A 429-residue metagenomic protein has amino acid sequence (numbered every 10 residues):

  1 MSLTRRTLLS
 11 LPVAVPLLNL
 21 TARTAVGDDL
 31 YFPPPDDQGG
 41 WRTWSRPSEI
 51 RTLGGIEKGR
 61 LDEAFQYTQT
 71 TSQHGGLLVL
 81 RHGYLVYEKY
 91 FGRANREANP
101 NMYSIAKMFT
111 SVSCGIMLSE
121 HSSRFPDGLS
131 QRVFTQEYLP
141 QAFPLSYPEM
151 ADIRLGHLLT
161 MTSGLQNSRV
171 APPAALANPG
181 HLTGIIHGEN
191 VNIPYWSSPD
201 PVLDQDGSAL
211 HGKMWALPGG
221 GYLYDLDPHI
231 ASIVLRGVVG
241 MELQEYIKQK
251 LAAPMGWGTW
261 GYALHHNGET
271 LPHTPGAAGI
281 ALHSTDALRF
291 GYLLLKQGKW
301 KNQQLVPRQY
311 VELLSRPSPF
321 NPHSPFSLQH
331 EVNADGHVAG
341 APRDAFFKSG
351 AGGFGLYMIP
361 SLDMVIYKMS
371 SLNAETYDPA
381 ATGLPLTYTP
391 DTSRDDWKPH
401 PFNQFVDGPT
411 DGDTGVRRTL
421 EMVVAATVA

Functional and structural regions predicted by a protein language model:
S2-T4, L8-N95, P100, S119-R124 (+3 more regions): N-terminal leader/targeting segments and the immediately adjacent pre-domain N-terminus
G76-V79, L85-Y87, H157-T160, G261 (+3 more regions): Structural recognition of the beta-strand scaffold that forms the well-ordered cores of secreted hydrolase catalytic
G83, N101-L129, L158, A231-L235 (+1 more regions): Active-site SXXK
Y84-K89, F134, A171-L217, M241-G261: Short, charged, amphipathic alpha-helices and their helix-cap/turn boundaries
N101, E120-Q166, V170, L210 (+3 more regions): Active-site helix/loop module of the DD-peptidase/beta-lactamase fold, centered on the serine-lysine SxxK catalytic
S111, M161, D227-V234, A278-W300 (+1 more regions): Active-site-proximal alpha-helical segments within enzyme catalytic domains
W257-W260, L264, E312-Y367: Active-site Gly/Thr loop motif
K348-A429: Structured C-terminal helix/loop/strand segments within mature extracytoplasmic catalytic/sensor domains
